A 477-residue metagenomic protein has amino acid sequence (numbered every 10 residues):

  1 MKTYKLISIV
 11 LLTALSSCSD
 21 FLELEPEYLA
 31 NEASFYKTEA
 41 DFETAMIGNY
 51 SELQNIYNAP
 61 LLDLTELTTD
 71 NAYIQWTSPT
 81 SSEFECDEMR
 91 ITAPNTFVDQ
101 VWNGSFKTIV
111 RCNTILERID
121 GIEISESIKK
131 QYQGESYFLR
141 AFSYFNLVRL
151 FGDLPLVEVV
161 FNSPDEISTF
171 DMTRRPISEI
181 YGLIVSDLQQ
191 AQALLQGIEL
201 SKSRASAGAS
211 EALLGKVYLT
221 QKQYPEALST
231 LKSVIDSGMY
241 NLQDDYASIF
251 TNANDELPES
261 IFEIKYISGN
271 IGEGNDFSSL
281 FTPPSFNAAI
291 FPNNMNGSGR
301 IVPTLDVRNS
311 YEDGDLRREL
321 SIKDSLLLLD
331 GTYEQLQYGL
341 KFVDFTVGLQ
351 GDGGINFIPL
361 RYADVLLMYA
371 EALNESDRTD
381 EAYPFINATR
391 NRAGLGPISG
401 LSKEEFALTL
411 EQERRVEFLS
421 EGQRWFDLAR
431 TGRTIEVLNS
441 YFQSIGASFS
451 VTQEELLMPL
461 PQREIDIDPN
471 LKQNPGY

Functional and structural regions predicted by a protein language model:
C18-F21, E39, Y50, L61 (+8 more regions): Long, intrinsically disordered, low-complexity segments
S19-T80, L154, E158, Y181 (+3 more regions): An aromatic- and glycine-enriched ligand-binding surface/loop that stacks and positions planar moieties
E39, E43, S51-N55, P79-F151 (+5 more regions): Conserved, well-structured interaction surfaces
W76, S81, E85, M89-R90 (+1 more regions): Flexible, polar/acidic helix-loop-strand segments at domain edges
